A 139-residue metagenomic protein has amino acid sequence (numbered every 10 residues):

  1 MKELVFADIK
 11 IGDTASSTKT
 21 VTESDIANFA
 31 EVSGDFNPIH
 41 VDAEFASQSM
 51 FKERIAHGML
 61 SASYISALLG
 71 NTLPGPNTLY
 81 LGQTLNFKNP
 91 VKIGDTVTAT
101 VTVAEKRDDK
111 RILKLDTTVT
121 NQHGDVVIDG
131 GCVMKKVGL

Functional and structural regions predicted by a protein language model:
M1-I11, V91-L139: HotDog/MaoC-like acyl-thioester-processing domains
M1-T78: Hot-dog-fold acyl-thioester-processing enzymes
S16, Y80-G82, K114-L115, D129: Hydrophobic residues on conserved beta-strands that form the core of alpha/beta folds
S16-T20, N86, V133-K135: Generic structural detector for well-ordered beta-strands
N37, A43-Q48, H57-G58, A67-L68 (+5 more regions): Short, surface-exposed, polar/charged, turn-prone segments marking secondary-structure boundaries
P38, P74, P90, K136-V137: Proline-rich low-complexity regions
N71-D95, A99: Mid-chain, well-packed structural core segment of small domains
